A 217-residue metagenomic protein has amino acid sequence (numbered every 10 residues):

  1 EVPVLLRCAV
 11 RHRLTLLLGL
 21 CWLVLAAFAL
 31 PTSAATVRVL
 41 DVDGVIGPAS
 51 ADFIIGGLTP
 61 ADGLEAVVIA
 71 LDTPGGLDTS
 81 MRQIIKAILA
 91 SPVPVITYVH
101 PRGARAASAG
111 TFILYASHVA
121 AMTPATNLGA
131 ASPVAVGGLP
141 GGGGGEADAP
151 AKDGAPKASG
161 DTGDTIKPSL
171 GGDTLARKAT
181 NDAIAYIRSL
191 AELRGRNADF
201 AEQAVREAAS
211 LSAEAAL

Functional and structural regions predicted by a protein language model:
E1-H12: N-terminal secretory signal peptides that target proteins for export/translocation
L6-C8, F28, L58: N-terminal regions of proteins, emphasizing targeting and processing segments when present
A9, L20-C21, A209, L217: Proteins with a high burden of low-complexity, intrinsically disordered sequence enriched in S/T/G/P/A and R, requiring
T15-A29: Bacterial N-terminal signal peptides
L30-L217: Soluble extramembrane regions of membrane proteins in the secretory/endomembrane system
